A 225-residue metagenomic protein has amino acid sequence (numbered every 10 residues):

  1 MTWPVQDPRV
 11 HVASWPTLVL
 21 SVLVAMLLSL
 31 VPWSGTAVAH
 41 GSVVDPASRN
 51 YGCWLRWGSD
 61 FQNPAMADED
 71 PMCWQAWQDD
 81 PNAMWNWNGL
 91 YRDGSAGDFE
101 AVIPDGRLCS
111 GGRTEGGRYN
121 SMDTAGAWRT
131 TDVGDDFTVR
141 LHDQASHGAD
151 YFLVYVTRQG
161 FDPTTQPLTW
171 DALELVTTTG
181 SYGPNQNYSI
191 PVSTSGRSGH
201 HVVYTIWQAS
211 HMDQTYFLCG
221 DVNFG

Functional and structural regions predicted by a protein language model:
M1-A39: Secretory targeting and sorting signals
H40-H147, Y151-P167: N-terminal "mature-chain" segments and other terminal, solvent-exposed stretches
T138-H142, Y155, S189-S193, Y204-I206: Residues within well-ordered beta-strands of beta-sheet-rich folds
A145, G160-F161, T194-G199, G225: A short, structured loop/turn motif at beta-sheet edges
G148-D150, R197-H201, Y216: Short loop/turn segments at connectors of secondary-structure elements within structured domains
T157, R197-M212: Internal, hydrophobic beta-strand segments that form the core of beta-sheet-rich folds
Q166-S193: Extracellular carbohydrate recognition and processing domains and analogous Trp-centered ligand-binding platforms
F217-G225: Extracytoplasmic/periplasmic copper-protein system
